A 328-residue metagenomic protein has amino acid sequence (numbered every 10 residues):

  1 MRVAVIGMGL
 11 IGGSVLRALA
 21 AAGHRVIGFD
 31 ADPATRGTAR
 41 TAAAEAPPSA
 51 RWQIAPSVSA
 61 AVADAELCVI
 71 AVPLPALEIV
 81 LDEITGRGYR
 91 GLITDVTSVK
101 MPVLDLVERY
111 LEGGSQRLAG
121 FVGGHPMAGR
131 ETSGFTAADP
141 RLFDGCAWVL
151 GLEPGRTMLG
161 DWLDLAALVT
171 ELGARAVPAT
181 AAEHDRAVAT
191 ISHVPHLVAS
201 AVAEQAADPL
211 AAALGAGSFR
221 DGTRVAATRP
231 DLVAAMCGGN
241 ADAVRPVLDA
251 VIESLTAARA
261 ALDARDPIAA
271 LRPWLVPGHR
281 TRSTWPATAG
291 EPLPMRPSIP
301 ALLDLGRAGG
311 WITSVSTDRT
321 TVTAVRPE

Functional and structural regions predicted by a protein language model:
M1-A55, A60: NAD(P)+-binding Rossmann beta1-loop-alpha1 motif at the extreme N-terminus of oxidoreductases
H24, Y89, A174: Short phosphate-binding/catalytic loops that engage adenosine nucleotides
A55-S98: Rossmann-like NAD(P)-binding element
V80-T136: Rossmann-like NAD(P)(H) cofactor-binding subdomain of soluble oxidoreductases
L142-A227: Internal alpha-helical scaffold of NAD(P)-dependent oxidoreductase catalytic cores
L214-P286: Interdomain hinge/lid region at the active-site interface of Rossmann-like NAD(P)-dependent oxidoreductases
L255, L262-D263, P267-E328: NAD(P)-dependent dehydrogenase/reductase Rossmann-like domain
